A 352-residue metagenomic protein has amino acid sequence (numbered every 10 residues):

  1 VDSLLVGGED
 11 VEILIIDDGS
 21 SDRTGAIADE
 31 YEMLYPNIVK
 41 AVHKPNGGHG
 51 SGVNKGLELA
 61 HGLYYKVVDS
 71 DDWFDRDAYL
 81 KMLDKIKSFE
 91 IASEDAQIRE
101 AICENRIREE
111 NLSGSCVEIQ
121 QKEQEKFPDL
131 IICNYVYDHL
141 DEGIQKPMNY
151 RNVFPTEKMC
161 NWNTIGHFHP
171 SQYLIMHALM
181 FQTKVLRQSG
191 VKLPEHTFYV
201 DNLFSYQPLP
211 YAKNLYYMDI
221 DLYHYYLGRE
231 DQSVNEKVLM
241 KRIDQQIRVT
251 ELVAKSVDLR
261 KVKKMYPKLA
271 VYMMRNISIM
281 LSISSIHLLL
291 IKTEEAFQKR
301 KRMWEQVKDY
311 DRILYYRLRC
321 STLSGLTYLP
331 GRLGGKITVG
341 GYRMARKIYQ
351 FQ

Functional and structural regions predicted by a protein language model:
V1-D10: Short, acidic, metal-binding catalytic loop of nucleotide-sugar glycosyltransferases
E9-G19, K40-P45, D69-S70: Short beta-strand/loop segment that forms part of the nucleotide-sugar
D17-A26, G48: A conserved acidic beta->alpha catalytic loop
K44-A60: Glycine-rich, basic loop-to-helix element that forms the pyrophosphate-binding segment of sugar-nucleotide handling
H49, W73-C103, I107, N111-Y216 (+2 more regions): Donor-binding/catalytic cores of nucleotide-activated saccharide and glycerol-phosphate transferases/polymerases
Y65: Short aromatic/hydrophobic "clamp" motif used to bind/position activated sugar donors
N105, S113, L289-Q352: Membrane-interface aromatic/basic loop that binds lipid-linked glycans or pyrophosphate carriers, typified by
I220-R229, N235-K264, I283, H287-I313: Catalytic core of nucleotide-sugar-dependent glycosyltransferases
